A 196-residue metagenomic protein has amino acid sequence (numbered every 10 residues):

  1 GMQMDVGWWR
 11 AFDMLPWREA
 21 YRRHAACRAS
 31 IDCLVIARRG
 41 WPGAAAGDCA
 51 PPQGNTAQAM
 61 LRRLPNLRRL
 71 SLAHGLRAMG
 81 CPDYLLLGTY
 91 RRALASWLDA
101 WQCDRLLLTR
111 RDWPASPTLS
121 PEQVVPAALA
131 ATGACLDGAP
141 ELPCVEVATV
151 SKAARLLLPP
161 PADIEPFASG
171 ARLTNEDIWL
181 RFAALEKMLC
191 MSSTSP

Functional and structural regions predicted by a protein language model:
G1-P196: General marker for long, soluble alpha-helical cores
